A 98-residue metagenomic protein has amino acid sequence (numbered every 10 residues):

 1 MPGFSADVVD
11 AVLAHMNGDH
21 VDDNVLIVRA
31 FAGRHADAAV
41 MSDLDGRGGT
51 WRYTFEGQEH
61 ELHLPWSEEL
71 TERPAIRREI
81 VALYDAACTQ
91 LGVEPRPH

Functional and structural regions predicted by a protein language model:
M1-H98: Binding-site signature for planar aromatic cofactors or substrates
